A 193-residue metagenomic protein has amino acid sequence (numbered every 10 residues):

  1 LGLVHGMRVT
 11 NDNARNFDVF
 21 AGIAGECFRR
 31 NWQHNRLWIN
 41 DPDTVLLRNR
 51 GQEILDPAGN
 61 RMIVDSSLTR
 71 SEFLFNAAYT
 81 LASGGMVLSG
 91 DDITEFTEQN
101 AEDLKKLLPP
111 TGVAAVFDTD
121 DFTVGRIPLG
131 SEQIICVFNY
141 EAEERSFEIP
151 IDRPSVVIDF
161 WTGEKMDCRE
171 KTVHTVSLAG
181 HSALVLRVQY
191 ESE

Functional and structural regions predicted by a protein language model:
L1-I93: Glycan-recognition surfaces
L55, P109, A115-F117, R145: Extracytoplasmic
R70-N76, T80-L88, D118-R153, H181 (+2 more regions): Carbohydrate-binding surface patches
L74-V113, A183-V185: Catalytic cores of secreted or luminal carbohydrate-active enzymes
I93-L104, E148-I151, E170-H174: Composition- and surface-driven signal marking solvent-exposed, interaction-prone regions in large proteins
P150-G163: Solvent-exposed beta-hairpin/edge-strand motifs
G163-R169: Short, structured beta-strand/loop micro-motifs enriched in basic residues and often containing a Trp
R169-Q189: Intrinsically disordered, low-complexity Pro/Gly/Ser/Thr-rich segments with frequent PxxP/GP/PP motifs and embedded
